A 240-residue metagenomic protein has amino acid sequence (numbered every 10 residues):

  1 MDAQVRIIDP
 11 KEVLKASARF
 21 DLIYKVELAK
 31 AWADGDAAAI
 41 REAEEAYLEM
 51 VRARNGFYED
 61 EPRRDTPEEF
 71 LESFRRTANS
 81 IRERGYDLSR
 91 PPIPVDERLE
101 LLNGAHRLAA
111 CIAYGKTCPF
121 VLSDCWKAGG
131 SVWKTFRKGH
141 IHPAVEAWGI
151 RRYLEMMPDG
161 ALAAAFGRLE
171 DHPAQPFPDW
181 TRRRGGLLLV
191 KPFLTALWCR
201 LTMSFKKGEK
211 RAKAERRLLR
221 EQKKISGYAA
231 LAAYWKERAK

Functional and structural regions predicted by a protein language model:
M1-A16: N-terminal extension/subdomain marker
V13-G56: Extended, charge-rich helix/loop segments that form flexible, surface "patches" used to engage negatively charged
I40-L102: Short alpha-helix boundary/capping and kink motifs at helix termini
L48, A163-F166, E170, A174 (+5 more regions): Residue-level detector of alpha-helical secondary structure
D96-G115, K240: A sequence-level detector for short glycine-anchored, His/Arg-bearing signature motifs that mark catalytic or binding
C118-L122: Short hydrophobic alpha-helical runs that function as membrane-insertion/retention elements
W126-L188, W235, A239: Amphipathic, charge-rich alpha-helical segments that serve as recognition/docking helices
